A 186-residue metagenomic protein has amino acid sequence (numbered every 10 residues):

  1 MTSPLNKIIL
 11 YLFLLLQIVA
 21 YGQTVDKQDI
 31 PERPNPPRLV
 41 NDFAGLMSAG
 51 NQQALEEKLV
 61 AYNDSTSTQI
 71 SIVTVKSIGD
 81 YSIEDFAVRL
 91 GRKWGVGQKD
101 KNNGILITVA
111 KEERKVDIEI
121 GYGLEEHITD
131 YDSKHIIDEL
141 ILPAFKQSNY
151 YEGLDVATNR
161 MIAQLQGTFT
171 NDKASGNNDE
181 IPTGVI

Functional and structural regions predicted by a protein language model:
M1-P31, I181-I186: Bacterial Sec-dependent N-terminal signal peptides
Q23-V185: Folded, non-transmembrane soluble domains that reside on the lumenal/extracytoplasmic side of membranes
